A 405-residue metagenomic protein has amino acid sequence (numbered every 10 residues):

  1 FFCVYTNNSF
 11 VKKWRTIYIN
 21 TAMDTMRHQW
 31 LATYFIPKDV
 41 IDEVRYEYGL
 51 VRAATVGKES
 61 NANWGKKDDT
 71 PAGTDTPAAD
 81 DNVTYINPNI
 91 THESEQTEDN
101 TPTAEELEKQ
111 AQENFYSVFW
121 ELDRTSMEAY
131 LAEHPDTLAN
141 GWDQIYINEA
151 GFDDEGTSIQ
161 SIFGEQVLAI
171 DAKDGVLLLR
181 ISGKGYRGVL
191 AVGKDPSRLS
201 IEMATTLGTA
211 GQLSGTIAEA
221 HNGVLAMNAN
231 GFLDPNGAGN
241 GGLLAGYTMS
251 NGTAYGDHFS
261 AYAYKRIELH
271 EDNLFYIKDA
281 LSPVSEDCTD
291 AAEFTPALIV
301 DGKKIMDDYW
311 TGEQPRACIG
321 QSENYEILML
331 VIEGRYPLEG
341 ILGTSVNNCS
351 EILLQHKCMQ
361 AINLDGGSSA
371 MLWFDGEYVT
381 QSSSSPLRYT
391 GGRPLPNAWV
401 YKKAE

Functional and structural regions predicted by a protein language model:
F1-E405: Gly/Ser/Thr/Pro-rich low-complexity, intrinsically disordered segments
